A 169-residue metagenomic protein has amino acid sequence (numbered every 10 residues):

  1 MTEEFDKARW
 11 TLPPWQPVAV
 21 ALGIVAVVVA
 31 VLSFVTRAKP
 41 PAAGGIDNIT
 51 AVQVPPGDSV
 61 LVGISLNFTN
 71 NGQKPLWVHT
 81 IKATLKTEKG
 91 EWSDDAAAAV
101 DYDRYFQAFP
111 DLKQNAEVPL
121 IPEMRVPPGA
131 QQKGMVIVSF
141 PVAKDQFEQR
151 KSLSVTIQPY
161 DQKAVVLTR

Functional and structural regions predicted by a protein language model:
M1-L61, P127, Q132, R169: Membrane engagement elements in two modes
L32-A38, V126-R169: Surface-exposed edge beta-strand/loop patches
D47-V52, E117-M124, I137-V138: Short structured motifs
D58-V60, P75, N115, V126-A130 (+1 more regions): A generic structural micro-feature
L61-G63, V78-T80, I121, R150-S152: Extracytoplasmic
L66-G72: Asparagine-centered strand-capping/turn motif at beta-strand->loop junctions
Q73-I121, R125-V126: The feature marks short-to-medium sequence segments in extracytoplasmic or secretory-pathway proteins
